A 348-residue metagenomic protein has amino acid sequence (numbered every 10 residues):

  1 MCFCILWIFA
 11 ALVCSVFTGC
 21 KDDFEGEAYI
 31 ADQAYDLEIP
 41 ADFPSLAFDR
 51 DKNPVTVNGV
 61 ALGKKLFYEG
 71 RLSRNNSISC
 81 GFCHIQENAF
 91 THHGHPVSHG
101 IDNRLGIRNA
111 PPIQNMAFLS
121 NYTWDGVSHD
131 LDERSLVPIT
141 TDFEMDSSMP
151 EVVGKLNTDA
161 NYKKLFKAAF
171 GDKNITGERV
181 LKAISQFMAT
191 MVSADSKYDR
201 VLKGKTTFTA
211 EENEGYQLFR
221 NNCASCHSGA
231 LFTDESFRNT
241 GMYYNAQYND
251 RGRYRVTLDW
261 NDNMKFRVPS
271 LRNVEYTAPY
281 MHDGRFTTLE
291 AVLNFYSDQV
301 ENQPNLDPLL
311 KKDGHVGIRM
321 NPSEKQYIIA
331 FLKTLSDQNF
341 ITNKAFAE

Functional and structural regions predicted by a protein language model:
M1-L6: Bacterial N-terminal signal peptides that target proteins for export
W7-L12: Sec-dependent N-terminal signal peptides
S15-G19: C-terminal motif of bacterial Sec signal peptides marking the signal peptidase cleavage site
C20-E348: Periplasmic c-type cytochrome electron-transfer domains
